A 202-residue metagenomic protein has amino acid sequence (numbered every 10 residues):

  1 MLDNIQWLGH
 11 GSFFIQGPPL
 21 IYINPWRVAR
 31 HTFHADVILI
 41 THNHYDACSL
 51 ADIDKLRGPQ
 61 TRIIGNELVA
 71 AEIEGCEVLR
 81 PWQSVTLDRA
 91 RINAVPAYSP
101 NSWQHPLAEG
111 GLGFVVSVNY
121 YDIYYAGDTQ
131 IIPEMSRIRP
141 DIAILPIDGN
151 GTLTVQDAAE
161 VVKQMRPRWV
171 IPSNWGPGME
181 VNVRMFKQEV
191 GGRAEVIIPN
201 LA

Functional and structural regions predicted by a protein language model:
M1-F33, C76-I138, L153, P199-A202: Core dinuclear metal-dependent hydrolase active-site scaffold
I5-Q6, E77-V85, S136, A159 (+1 more regions): Binuclear metal-ion centers of metallo-dependent hydrolases, dominated by the metallo-beta-lactamase
G17-P19, F33-A35, G58-T61, E72-C76 (+4 more regions): Short glycine/proline-enriched coil/turn segments at helix->beta-strand junctions
I23, L39-I40, N93-A97, L145 (+1 more regions): Redox-cofactor binding/interface segments in oxidoreductases and associated redox assembly factors
W26-V69, R139-I144: Active-site metal-binding motif and surrounding structural segment of the metallo-beta-lactamase
R27-V28, N43-Y45, L68-A70, P81-V85 (+2 more regions): Short, acidic/turn-prone active-site loops that include or flank metal/cofactor- and phosphate-binding residues
D36-V37, D52-K55, L107-E109, I138-D141 (+2 more regions): Short, glycine/charged-enriched secondary-structure capping and boundary segments
V115-R168, P172-V181: Metallo-beta-lactamase
